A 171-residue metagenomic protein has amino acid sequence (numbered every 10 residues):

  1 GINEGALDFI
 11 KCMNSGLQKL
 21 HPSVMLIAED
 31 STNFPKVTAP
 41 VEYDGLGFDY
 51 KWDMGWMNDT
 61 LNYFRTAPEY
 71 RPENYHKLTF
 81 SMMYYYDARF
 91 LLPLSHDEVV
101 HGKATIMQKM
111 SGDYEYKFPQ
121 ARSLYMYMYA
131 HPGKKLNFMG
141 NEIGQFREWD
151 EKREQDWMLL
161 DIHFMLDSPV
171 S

Functional and structural regions predicted by a protein language model:
I2-R153: Conserved alpha/beta catalytic core and glycan-binding cleft of carbohydrate-active enzymes
K11-S15, H21-P22, L159-S171: Aromatic- and carboxylate-lined catalytic core of secreted/periplasmic carbohydrate-active enzymes
D156: Short aromatic/hydrophobic contact patches that present stacked aromatics for nucleic-acid/ligand binding
